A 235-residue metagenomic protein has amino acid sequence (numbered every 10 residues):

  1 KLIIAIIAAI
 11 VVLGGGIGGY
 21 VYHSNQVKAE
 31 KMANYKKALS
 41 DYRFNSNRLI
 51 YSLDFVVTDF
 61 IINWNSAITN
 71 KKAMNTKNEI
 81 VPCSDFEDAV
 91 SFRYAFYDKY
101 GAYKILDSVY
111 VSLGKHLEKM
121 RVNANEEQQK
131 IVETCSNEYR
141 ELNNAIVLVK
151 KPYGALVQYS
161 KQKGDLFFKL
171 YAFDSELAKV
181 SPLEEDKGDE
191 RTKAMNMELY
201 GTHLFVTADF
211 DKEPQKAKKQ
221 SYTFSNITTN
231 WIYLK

Functional and structural regions predicted by a protein language model:
K1-V11, Y20-H23: N-terminal Sec-pathway targeting helices
G14-K37: Transmembrane signal-anchor/signal-peptide helices with a preference for the extracytoplasmic
A29-A33, S84-F86, K115-N125, E176: Short, charged/polar, low-complexity loop and linker segments that flank or interrupt alpha-helical bundles
Y35-Y97, I131-K235: C-terminal amphipathic alpha-helix
V111-N144: Intrinsically disordered, low-complexity segments enriched in Gly and acidic/Ser/Thr residues that form flexible
